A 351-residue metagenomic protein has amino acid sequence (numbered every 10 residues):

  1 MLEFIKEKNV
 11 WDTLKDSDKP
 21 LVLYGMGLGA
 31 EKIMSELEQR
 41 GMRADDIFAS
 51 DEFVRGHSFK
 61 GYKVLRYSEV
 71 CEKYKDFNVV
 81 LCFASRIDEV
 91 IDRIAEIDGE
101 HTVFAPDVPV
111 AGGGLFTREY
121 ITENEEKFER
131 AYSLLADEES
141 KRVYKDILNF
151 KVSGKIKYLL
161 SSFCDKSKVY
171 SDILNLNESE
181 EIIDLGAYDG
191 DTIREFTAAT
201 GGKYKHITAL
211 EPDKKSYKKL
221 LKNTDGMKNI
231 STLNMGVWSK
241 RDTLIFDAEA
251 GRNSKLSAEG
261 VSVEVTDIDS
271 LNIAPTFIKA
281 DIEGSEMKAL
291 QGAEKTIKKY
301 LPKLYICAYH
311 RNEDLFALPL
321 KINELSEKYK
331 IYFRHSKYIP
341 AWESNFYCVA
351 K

Functional and structural regions predicted by a protein language model:
M1-D45, S50-K351: Phosphate/nucleotide-binding beta-alpha loop and adjacent structural elements of enzyme active sites
